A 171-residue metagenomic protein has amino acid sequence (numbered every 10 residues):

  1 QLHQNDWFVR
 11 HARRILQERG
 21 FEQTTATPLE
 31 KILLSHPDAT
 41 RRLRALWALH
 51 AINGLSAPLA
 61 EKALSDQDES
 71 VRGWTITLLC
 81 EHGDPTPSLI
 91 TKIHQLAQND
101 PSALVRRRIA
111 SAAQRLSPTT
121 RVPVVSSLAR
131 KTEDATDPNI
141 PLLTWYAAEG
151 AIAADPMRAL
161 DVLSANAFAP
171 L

Functional and structural regions predicted by a protein language model:
Q1-L171: Long, ordered, helix-rich scaffold segments
